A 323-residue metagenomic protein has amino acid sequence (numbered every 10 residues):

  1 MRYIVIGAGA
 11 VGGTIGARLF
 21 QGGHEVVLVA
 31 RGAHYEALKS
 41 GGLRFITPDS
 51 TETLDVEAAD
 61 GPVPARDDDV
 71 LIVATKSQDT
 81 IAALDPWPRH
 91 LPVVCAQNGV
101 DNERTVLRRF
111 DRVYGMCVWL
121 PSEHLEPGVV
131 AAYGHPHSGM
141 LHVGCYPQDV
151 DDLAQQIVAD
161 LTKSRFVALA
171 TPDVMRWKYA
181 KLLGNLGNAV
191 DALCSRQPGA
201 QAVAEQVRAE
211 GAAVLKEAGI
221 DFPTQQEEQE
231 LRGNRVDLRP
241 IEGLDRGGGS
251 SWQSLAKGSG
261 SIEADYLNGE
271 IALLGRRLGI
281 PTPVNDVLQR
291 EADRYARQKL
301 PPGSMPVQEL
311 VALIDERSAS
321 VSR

Functional and structural regions predicted by a protein language model:
M1-T51: NAD(P)+-binding Rossmann beta1-loop-alpha1 motif at the extreme N-terminus of oxidoreductases
R2, E25, P92, R112 (+1 more regions): Residues at the starts of beta-strands that form the adenosine-phosphate
H24, L43, D111, F166 (+1 more regions): Short phosphate-binding/catalytic loops that engage adenosine nucleotides
S50-V130: Rossmann-like NAD(P)(H) cofactor-binding subdomain of soluble oxidoreductases
N98-G187: Rossmann-fold dinucleotide-binding core
M175-L215, R239-G243, G247: Active-site-proximal catalytic alpha-helix in oxidoreductases
E205-R323: NAD(P)-dependent Rossmann-like dehydrogenase/reductase catalytic/cofactor-binding core
